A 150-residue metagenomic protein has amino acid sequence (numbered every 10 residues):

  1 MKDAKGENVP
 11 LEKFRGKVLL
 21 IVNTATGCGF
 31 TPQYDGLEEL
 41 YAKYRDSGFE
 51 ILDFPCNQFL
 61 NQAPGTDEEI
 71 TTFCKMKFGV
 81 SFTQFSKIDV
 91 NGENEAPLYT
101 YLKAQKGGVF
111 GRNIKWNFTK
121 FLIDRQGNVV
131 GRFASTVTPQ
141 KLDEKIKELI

Functional and structural regions predicted by a protein language model:
M1-E12, P97: N-terminal "domain-start" segment that seeds a small globular fold
R15-L19, T26-G27, T31-N57, C74-F78: Conserved helix-turn-beta segment immediately C-terminal to the redox Cys motif in thioredoxin-like folds
G36-E39, G65, E69, P97 (+2 more regions): Extracytoplasmic/secreted proteins, especially bacterial periplasmic and envelope-associated proteins
G48-T66, S81-G92: Thiol-based oxidoreductase modules, predominantly thioredoxin-like and allied folds used for disulfide exchange
E68-W116: Short, internal strand/loop/helix patches that form the active-site neighborhood or redox-interaction surface
P97-T100, A104-I150: Thiol-/selenol-based redox modules, centered on thioredoxin-like and closely related oxidoreductase domains
